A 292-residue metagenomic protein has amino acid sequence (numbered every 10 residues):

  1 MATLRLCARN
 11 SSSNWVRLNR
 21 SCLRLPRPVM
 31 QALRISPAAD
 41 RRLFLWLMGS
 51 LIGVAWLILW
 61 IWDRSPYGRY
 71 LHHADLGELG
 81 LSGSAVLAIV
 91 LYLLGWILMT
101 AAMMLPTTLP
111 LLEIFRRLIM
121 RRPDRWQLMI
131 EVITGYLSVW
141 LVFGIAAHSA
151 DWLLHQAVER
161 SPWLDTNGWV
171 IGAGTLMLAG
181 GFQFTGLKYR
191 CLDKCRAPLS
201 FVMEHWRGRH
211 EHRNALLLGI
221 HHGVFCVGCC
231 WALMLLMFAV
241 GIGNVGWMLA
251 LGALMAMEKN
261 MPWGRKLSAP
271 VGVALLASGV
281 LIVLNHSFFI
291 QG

Functional and structural regions predicted by a protein language model:
L25-I97, H155-D165, G186-G208, L276 (+1 more regions): Histidine-/acidic- and/or cysteine-rich, low-complexity loops and terminal segments associated with membrane
A88-A102, D165-G181: Alpha-helical transmembrane segments
L93-L137: Juxtamembrane transmembrane-helix termini in multi-pass membrane transport proteins
L141-Q156, R160, W169-P198: Transmembrane alpha-helix/helix-exit interface in multi-pass inner-membrane proteins
F184-R190, N214-I242: Alpha-helical transmembrane segments of helical membrane proteins, especially in multi-pass transport, channel
L254-A277: Interfacial loop-to-transmembrane junctions
